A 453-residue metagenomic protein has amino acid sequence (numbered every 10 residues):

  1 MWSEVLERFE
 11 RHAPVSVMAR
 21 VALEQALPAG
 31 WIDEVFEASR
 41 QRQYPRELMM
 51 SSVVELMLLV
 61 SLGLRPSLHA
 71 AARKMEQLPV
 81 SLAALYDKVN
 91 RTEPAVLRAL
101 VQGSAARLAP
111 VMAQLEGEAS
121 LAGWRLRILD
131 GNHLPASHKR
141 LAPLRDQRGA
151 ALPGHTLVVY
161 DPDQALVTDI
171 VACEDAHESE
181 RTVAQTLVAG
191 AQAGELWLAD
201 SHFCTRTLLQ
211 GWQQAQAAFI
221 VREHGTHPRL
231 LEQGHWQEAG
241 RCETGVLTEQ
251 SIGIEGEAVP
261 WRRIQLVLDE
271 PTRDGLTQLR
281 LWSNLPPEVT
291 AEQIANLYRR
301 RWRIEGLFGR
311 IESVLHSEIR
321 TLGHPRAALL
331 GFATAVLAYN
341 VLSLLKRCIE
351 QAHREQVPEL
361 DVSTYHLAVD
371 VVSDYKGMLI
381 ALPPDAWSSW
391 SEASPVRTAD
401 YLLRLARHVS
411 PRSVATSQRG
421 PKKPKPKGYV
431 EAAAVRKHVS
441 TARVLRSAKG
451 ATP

Functional and structural regions predicted by a protein language model:
M1-L64, P79-T92, L100, S104 (+5 more regions): Single, function-defining residue in the core of a domain
G63-E76: Short, charged amphipathic recognition helices of the HTH superfamily and cognate SANT/SANTA-like modules
L108-G117: A short, well-structured juxtamembrane/interface segment
P143: Conserved mixed alpha/beta core segments that line enzyme active sites in large multi-domain catalysts
